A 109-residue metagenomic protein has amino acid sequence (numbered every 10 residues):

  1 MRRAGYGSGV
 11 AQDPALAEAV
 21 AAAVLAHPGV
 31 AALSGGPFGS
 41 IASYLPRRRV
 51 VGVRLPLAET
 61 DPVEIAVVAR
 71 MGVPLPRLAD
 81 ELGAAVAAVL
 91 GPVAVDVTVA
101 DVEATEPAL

Functional and structural regions predicted by a protein language model:
M1-E18, E106-L109: Actinobacteria-biased recognition of intrinsically disordered, low-complexity terminal regions
V10-A15, A32, G72-D80: Ordered, soluble secondary-structure elements with a strong preference for glycine-centered loop motifs and nearby
V20, G72-V93: Short, non-transmembrane amphipathic alpha-helical segments
V20-S34: Short acidic amphipathic segments
L33-E64, A104: Short edge beta-strands and adjacent turn/loop segments
E59-L78: A short interface-forming secondary-structure element
A88-P107: A short amphipathic beta-strand at an alpha->beta junction
